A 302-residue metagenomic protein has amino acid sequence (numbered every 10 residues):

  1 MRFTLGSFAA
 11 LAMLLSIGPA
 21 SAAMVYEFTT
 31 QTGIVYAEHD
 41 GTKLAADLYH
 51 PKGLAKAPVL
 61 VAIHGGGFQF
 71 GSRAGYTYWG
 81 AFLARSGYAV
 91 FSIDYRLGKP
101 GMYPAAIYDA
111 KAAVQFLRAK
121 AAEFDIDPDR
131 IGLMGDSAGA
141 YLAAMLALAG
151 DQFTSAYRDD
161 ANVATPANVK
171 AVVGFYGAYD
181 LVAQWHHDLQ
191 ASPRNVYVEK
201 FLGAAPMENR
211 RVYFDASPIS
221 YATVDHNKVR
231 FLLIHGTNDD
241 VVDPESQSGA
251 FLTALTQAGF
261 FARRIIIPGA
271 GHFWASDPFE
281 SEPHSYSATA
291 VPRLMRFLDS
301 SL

Functional and structural regions predicted by a protein language model:
A23-L54: N-terminal cap/lid segment of alpha/beta-hydrolase-fold proteins
Y26, A183-T223: Mobile cap/lid helix-loop segments that gate and shape the active-site cleft of serine hydrolases
K56-G66: Short beta-strand element of the alpha/beta-hydrolase
S72-R73, W79, F91-P128, E280-T289: Catalytic nucleophile-loop/oxyanion-hole region of alpha/beta-hydrolase and closely related hydrolase-like folds
A112-H187: Primarily recognizes the serine-hydrolase "nucleophile elbow" in alpha/beta-hydrolase and SGNH/GDSL folds
L232-H235, D239: Short beta-strand/loop motif that positions the catalytic acidic residue of the alpha/beta-hydrolase fold
D240-G249: Conserved alpha/beta-hydrolase "acid-adjacent" motif
A270-H284: Catalytic histidine-centered segment of alpha/beta-hydrolase-like enzymes
